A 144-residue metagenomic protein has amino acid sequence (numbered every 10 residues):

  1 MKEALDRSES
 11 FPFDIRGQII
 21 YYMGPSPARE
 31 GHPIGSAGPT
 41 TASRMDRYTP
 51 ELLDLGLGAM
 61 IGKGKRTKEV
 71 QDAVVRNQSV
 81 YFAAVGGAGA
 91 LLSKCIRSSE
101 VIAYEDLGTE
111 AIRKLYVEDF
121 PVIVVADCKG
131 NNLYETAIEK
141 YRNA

Functional and structural regions predicted by a protein language model:
M1-F120: Feature captures the catalytic cores and cofactor-binding loops of soluble hydro-lyases/lyases that act on carboxylate
T49, D54, V125-A144: Active-site/ligand-binding-proximal alpha/beta "capping" segment
